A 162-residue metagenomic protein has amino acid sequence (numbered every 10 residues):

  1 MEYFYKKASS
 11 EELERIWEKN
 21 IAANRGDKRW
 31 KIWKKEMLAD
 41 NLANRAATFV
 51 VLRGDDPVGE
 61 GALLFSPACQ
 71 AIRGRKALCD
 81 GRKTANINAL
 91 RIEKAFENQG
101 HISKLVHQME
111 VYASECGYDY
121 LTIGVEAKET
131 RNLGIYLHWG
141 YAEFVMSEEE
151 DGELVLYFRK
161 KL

Functional and structural regions predicted by a protein language model:
M1-E14: Conserved N-terminal entry element of GNAT/NAT acetyltransferase domains
S10, A22-N88, E93: Acetyl-CoA-dependent GNAT
A46, E153-Y157: Short hydrophobic/aromatic beta-strand or adjacent loop that forms the aromatic wall/cage of a ligand/substrate-binding
L52-G54, R159-L162: Active-site beta-strand termini and strand-to-loop segments that position acidic
I92, N98-V111, H138: Conserved acetyl-CoA-binding loop-helix of GNAT-fold acetyltransferases
A113-V125: Conserved GNAT acetyl-CoA-binding A-motif
T122-L133, E149-L154: Conserved beta-strand-loop-alpha-helix junction that forms the acyl-donor binding cleft
L137-M146: Conserved acetyl-CoA-binding loop of GNAT-fold acetyltransferases
